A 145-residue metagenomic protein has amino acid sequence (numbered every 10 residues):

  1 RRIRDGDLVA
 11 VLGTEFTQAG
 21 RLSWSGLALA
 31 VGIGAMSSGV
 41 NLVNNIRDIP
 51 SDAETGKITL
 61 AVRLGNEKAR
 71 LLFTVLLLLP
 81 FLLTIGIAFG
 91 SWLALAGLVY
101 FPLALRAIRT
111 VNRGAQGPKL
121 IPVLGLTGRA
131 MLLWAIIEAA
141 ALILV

Functional and structural regions predicted by a protein language model:
R1-G39, R63-E67, L71-V145: Hydrophobic alpha-helical transmembrane segments
S38-A61: Acidic (Asp/Glu-rich) catalytic motifs at the cytosolic membrane interface
